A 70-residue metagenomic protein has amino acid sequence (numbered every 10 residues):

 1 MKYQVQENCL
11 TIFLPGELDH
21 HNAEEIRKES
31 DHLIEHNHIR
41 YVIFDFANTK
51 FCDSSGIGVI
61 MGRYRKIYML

Functional and structural regions predicted by a protein language model:
M1-F13: Short beta-strand/loop segment at the start of cytosolic alpha/beta domains
I12-L14, F44-D45: Conserved beta-strand segments of the P-loop GTPase G domain that flank and frequently precede/overlap
H20-L70: Amphipathic alpha-helical interaction surfaces in cytosolic regulatory modules
